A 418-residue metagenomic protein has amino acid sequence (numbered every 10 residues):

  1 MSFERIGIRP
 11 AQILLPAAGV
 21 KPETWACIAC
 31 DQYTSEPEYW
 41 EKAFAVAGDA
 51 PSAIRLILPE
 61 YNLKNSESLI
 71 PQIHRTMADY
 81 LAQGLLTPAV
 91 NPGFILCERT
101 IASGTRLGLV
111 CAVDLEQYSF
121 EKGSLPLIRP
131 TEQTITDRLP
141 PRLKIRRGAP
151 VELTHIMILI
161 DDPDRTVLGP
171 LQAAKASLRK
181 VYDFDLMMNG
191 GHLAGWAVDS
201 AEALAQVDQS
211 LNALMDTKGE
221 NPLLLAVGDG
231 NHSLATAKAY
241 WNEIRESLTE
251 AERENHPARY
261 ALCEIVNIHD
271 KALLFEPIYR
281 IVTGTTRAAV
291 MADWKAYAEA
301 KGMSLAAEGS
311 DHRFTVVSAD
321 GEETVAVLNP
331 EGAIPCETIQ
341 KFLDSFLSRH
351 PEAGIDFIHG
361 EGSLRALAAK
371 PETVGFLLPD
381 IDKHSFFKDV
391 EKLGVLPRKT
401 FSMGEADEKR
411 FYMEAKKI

Functional and structural regions predicted by a protein language model:
M1-G190, G195, D199, Q209-T217 (+2 more regions): N-terminal extension/subdomain marker
S2, I6-R9, I13-L14, K21 (+5 more regions): Long, charge-rich alpha-helical interaction segments
L159, V227-G228, E264, L377-P379: Short beta-strand segments
A173-V198, D270, F275-A300: Compact, glycine/acidic-enriched structural inserts
L204-L248: Active-site beta-strand/loop microenvironment that shapes enzyme catalytic pockets
N231-K295: Catalytic or ion-translocation cores adjacent to nucleophile or general acid/base/metal-coordination motifs in diverse
A296-A366: C-terminal structural cap/anchor segments
I334-I418: Charged substrate- and nucleic-acid-binding regions of tRNA-handling and nucleotidyl-transfer enzymes, centered on
